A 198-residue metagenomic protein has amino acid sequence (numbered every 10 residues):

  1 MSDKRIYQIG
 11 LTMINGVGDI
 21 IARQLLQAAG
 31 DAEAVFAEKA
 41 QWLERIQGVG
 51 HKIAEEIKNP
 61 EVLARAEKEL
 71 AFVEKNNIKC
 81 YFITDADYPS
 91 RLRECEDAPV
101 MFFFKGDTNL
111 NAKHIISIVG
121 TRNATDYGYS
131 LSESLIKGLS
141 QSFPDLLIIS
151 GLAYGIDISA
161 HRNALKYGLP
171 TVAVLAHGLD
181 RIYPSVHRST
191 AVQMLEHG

Functional and structural regions predicted by a protein language model:
M1-T84: Short, small/acidic-rich helices and loops at N termini and domain boundaries of DNA replication/processing enzymes
S2-K4, F82-G198: Glycine-biased, small-residue-rich flexible motifs in mid-sequence functional cores and linkers
